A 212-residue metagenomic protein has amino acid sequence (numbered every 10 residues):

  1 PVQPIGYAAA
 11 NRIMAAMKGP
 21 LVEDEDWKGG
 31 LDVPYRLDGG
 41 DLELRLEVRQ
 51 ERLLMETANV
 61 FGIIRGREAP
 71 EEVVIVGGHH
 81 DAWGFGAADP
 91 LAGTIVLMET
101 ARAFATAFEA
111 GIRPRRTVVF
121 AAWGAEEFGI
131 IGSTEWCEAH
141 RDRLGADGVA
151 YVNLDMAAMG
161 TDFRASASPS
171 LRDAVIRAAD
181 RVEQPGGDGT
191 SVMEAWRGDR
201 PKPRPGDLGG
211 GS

Functional and structural regions predicted by a protein language model:
P1-A88, E99-R102, T106-I112: Soluble metallo-hydrolase cores and metallopeptidase-like ectodomains found primarily in the secretory/periplasmic
P1-L21, A69, W123-S212: Metal-dependent peptidase/peptidase-like ectodomains
V33-R49, H80, R115-A125, V152-A158 (+1 more regions): Charged, low-complexity, helix/coiled-coil-prone segments
A58-V60, E72-F108, P114-E138, A150-M159 (+2 more regions): Extended, hydrophobic alpha-helical segments in both membrane/secreted and soluble proteins
